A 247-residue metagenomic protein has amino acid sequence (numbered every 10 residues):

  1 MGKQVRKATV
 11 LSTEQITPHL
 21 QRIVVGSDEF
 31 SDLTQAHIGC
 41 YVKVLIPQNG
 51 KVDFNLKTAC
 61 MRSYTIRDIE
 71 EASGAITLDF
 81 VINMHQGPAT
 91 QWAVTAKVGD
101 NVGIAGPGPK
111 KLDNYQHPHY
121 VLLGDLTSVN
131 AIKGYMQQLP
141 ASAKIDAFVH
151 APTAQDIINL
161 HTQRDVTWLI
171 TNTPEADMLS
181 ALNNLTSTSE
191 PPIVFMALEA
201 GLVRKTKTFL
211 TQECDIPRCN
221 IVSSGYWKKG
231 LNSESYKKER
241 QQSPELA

Functional and structural regions predicted by a protein language model:
M1-A247: Extended, composition-driven regions rather than compact fold-specific motifs
